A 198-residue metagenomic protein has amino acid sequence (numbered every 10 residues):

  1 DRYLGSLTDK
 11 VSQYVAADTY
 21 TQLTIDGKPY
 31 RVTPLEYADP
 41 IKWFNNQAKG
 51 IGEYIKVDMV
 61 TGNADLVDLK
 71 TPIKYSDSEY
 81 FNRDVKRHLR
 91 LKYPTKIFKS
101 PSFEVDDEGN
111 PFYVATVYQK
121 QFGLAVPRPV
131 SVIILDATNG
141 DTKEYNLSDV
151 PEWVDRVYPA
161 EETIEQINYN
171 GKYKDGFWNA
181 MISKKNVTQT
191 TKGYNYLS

Functional and structural regions predicted by a protein language model:
D1-S198: Soluble extracytoplasmic regions of secretory-pathway and membrane proteins
